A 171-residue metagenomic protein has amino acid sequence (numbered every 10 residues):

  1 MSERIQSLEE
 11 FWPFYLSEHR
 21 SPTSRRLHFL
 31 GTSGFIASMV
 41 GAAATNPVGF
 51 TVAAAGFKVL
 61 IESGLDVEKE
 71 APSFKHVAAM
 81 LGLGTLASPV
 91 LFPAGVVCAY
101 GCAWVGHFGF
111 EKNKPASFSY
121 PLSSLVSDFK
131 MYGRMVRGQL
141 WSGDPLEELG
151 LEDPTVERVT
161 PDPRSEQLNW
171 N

Functional and structural regions predicted by a protein language model:
S2-F11, F108-N171: Membrane-proximal soluble regions of multi-pass membrane proteins
E10-A42, G64-E70, K114: Membrane interfacial helix-start motif at the N-side
S33-V40, L81-G82, Y100, W104-V105: Alpha-helical transmembrane segments of multipass membrane proteins
S38-V52, P121-R134: Compositionally biased, low-complexity linear motifs
V40-A94: Transmembrane alpha-helices
A55-V67, G95-P115, Y132: Transmembrane alpha-helical segments that form the membrane-embedded catalytic/substrate-channel core of multi-pass
V90, A94-C98, F118-L122: Short amphipathic alpha-helix initiation/capping segments at coil-to-helix junctions
